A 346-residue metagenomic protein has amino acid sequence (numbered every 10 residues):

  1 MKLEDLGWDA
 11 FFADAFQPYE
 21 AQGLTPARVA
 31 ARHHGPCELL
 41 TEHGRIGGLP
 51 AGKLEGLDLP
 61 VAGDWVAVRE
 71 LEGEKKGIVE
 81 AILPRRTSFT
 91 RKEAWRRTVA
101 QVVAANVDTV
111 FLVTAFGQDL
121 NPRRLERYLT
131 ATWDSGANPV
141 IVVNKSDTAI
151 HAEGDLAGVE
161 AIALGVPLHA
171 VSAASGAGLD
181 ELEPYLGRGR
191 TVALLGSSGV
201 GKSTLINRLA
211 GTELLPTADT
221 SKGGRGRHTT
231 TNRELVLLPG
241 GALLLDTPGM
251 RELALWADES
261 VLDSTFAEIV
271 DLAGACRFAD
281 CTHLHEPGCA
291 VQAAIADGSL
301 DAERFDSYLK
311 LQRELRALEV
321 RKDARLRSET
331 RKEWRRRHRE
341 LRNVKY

Functional and structural regions predicted by a protein language model:
M1-Y19: OB/S1-fold single-stranded nucleic-acid-binding modules and their adjacent gly/ser/pro-rich low-complexity linkers
K2-L3, Y19-G23, G52, L57-K75 (+5 more regions): Helix-rich effector regions associated with P-loop NTPase G domains
Q22-H33: Structural detector for short beta-strands of small beta-barrel domains
G35-L39: Short aromatic-glycine-enriched beta-strand elements
R45-A51: A short macromolecule-binding patch
E70-K75, F116-Q118, S198: Short, charged beta-turn/beta-strand-edge "cap" motif at the junction between a beta-strand and an adjacent loop
N138, K145-V200: Canonical P-loop GTPase G-domain recognition
K202-A218: A conserved segment at the C-terminal end of the G1
